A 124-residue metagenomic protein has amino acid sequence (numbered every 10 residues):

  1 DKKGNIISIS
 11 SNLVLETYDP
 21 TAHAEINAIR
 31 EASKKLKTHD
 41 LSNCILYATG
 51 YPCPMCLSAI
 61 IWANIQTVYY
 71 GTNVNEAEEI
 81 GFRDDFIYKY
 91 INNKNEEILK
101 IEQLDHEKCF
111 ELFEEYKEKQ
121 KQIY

Functional and structural regions predicted by a protein language model:
I6-V14: Short beta->alpha transition motifs characteristic of CBS
L13, T17-T21, E102: Alpha-helix initiation/capping motif
Y18-A22, I26-A63: Helix-adjacent hinge/juxtasegments
P52, S58-Y124: Zinc-dependent deaminase
